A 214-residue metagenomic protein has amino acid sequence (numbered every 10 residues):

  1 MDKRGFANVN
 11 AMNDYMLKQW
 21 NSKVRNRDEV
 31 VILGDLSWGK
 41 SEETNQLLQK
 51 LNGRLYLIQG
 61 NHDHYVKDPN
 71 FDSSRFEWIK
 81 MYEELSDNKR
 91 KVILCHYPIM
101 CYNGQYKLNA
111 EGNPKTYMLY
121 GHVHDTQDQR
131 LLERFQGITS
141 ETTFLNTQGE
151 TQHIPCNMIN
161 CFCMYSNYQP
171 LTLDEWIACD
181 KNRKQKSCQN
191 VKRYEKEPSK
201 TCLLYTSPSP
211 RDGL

Functional and structural regions predicted by a protein language model:
M1-D87: Core catalytic region of metal-dependent phosphoesterases/phosphodiesterases, especially metallo-beta-lactamase-like
M1-R4, C163, L171, P208: Short coil/turn linker and secondary-structure boundary residues
L33-G34, G121, Y205-T206: Ser/Thr-glycine-rich phosphate-binding loops at phosphate-binding pockets of nucleotides, nucleotide cofactors
W38, D63, I99, D125 (+1 more regions): Short, glycine/acidic-enriched loop or turn micro-motifs at the edges of active sites
E43, Y65, C101, R130 (+2 more regions): A broad, structure-centric signal for solvent-exposed, well-ordered loop/edge residues that line or flank functional
S73-E197: Conserved beta-sheet core of the metallophosphoesterase superfamily
C202-L214: Single conserved hydrophobic/aromatic residue that forms the stacking wall/gate of nucleotide- or nucleobase-binding
